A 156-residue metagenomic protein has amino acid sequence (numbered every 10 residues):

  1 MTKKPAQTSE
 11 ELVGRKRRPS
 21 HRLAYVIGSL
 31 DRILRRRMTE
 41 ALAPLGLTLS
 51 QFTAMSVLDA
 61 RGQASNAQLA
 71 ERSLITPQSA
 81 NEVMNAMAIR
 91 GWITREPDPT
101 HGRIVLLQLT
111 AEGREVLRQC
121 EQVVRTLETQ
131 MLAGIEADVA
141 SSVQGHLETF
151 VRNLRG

Functional and structural regions predicted by a protein language model:
M1-L45: N-terminal leader segment of winged-helix/HTH proteins
K4-S9, R35, Q63, N85-E148: Charged, amphipathic alpha-helical coiled-coil/dimerization segments
H21-Y25, L45-M55, N81: Short alpha-helical elements of helix-turn-helix
G28-D31, S56-A60, E121: Short, locally clustered residues in the helix-turn-helix/winged-helix DNA-binding domain
G46, G62-Q63, L74, E136: Central "turn" residue of the DNA-binding helix-turn-helix
V57, R72, R90: Residues within the alpha-helical elements of helix-turn-helix
